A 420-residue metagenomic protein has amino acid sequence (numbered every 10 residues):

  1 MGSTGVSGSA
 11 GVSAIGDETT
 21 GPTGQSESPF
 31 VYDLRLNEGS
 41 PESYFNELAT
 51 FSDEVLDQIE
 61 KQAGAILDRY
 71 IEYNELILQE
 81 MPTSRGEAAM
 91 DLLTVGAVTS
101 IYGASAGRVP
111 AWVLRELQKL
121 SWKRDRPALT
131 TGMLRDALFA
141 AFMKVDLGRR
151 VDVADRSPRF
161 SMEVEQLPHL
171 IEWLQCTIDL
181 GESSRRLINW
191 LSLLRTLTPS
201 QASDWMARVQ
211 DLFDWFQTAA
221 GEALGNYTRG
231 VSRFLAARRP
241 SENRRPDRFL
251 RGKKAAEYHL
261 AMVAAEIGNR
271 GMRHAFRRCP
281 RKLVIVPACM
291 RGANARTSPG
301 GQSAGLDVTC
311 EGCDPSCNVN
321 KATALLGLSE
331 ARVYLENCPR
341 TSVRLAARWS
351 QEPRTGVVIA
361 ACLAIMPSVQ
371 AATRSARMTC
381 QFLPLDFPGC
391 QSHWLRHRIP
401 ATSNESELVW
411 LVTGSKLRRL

Functional and structural regions predicted by a protein language model:
M1-C279: Long, compositionally biased, glycine/small-hydrophobic-enriched stretches that function as flexible linkers, tethers
Y258-N269, E311-N320, E405-S406: Well-ordered, non-membrane alpha-helical segments in soluble/globular domains
V263, I285-P287, Y334-R340, V358-L363: Short His-Asn-centered micro-motif
M272-V333: Redox- and metal-dependent alpha/beta enzyme cores, enriched for Fe-S-associated oxidoreductases and cofactor-handling
P299-G305, S350-Q351, T373-R377: Short, solvent-exposed amphipathic alpha-helical segments in soluble enzyme and RNA/protein-processing domains
P339-S350, A364-S368: A short, acidic, amphipathic alpha-helical segment used as a generic capping/interface helix at domain edges
P353-T355: Proline-aspartate-enriched helix->loop->beta-strand connector
A360-L420: C-terminal functional extensions of proteins
